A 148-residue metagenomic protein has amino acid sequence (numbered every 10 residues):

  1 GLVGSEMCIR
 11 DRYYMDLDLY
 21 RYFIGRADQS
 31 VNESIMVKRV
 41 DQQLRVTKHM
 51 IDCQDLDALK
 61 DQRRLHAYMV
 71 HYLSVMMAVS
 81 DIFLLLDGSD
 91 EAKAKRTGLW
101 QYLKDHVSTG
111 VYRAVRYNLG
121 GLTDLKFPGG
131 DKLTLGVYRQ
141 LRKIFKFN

Functional and structural regions predicted by a protein language model:
G1-G4, C8: Single conserved hydrophobic/aromatic residue that forms the stacking wall/gate of nucleotide- or nucleobase-binding
R12-V46, D87, E91-A94: Nucleotide-sugar-dependent glycosyltransferase catalytic core
R26, Q54-A58, F83-G88: Secondary-structure edge/capping motif, primarily at the C-terminal ends of alpha-helices and the immediately following
Q42-Y68, S108-R113: C-terminal, non-catalytic tails of nucleotide-sugar-dependent glycosyltransferases
R64-H71, K93-T97: Short, charged, amphipathic alpha-helical segments
Y68-F83: Amphipathic alpha-helical repeat scaffolds of TPR domains
L85-N148: Membrane-interface aromatic/basic loop that binds lipid-linked glycans or pyrophosphate carriers, typified by
